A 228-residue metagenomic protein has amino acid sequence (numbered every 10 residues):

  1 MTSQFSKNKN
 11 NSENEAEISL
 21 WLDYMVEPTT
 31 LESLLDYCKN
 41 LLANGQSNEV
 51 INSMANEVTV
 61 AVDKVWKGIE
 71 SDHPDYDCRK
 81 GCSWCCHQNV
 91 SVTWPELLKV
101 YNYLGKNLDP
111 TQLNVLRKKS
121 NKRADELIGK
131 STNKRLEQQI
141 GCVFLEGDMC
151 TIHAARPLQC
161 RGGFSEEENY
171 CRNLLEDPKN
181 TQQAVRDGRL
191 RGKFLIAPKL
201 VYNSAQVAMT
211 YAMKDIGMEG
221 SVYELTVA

Functional and structural regions predicted by a protein language model:
M1-M149, H153-A228: Short loop/turn segments that flank or connect secondary-structure elements
